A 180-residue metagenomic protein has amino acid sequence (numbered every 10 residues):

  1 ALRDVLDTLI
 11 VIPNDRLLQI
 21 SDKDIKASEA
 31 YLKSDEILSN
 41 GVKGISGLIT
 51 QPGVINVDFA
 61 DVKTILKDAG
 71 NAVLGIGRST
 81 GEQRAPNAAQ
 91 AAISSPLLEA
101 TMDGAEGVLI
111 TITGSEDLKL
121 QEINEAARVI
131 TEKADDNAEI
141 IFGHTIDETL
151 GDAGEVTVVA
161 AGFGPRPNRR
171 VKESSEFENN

Functional and structural regions predicted by a protein language model:
A1-N180: Tubulin/FtsZ superfamily GTPase core signature
